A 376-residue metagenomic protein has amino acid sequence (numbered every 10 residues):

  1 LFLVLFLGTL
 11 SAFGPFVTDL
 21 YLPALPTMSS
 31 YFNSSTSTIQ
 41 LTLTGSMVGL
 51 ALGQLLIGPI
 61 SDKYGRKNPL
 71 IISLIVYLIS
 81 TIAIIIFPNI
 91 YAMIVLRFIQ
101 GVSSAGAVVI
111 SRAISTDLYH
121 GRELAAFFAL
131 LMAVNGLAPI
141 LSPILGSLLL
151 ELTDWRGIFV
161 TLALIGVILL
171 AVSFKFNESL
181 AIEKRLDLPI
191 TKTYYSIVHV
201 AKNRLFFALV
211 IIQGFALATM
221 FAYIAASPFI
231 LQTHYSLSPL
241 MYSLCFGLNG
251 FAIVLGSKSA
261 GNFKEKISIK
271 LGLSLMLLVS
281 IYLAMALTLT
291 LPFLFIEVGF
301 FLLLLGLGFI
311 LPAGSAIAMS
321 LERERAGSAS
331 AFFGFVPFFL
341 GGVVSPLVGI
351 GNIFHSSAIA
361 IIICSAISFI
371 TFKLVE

Functional and structural regions predicted by a protein language model:
N33, G65, I86-A92, S103 (+1 more regions): Helix-breaking motifs and short loop linkers at transmembrane-helix boundaries and internal kinks in secondary membrane
L52-Y91: Conserved MFS/SLC helix-loop-helix module at the cytosolic interface between two early adjacent transmembrane helices
V76, S80-A83, Y91-I99, L294-L302: Paired small-residue
A92, G121, F127-F174: Helix-loop-helix hairpin linking two adjacent transmembrane segments in secondary transporters
L96-L137: Cytoplasmic helix-loop-helix junction between adjacent transmembrane helices in 12-TM secondary transporters
E178-L209: Juxtamembrane intracellular "pre-TM" segments in multi-pass secondary transporters
I269-P312: C-terminal transmembrane helical hairpin of 12-TM major facilitator-type secondary transporters
S315-I353, A360-I361: A late C-terminal transmembrane helix in Major Facilitator Superfamily
